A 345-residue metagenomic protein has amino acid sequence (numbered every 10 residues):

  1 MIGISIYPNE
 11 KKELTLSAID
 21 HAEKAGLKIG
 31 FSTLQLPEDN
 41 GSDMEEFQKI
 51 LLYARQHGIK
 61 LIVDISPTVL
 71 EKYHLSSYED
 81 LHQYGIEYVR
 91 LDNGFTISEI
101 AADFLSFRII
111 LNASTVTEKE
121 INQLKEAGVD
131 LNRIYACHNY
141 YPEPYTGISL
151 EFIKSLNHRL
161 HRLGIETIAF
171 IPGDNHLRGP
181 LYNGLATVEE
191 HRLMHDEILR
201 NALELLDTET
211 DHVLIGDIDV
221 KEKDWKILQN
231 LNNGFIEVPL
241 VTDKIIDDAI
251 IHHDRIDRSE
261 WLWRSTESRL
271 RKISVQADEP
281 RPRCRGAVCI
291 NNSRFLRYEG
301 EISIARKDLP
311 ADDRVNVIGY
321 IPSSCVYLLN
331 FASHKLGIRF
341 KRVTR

Functional and structural regions predicted by a protein language model:
I2-R133: Active-site beta->alpha loop and helix N-cap motifs at the rims of alpha/beta catalytic domains
S5, C137, P239, S303-A305: Residues in well-ordered beta-strands of folded domains
S5-P8, I19, E23-G26, L75-G85 (+5 more regions): Short secondary-structure transition/capping segments
L14, Y73, T146, W225 (+1 more regions): Short acidic, gly/pro-rich beta-turn/loop elements at beta-sheet edges and active-site/ligand-binding grooves
L34-P37, K60-I62, N93-F95, E166-A169 (+2 more regions): Short C-terminal domain-edge/linker segments immediately following a structured domain
V63-D80, N93-A101, E151-S155, L205-I215 (+1 more regions): Electropositive, surface-exposed helix/loop patches at the edges of structured domains that serve as adaptable
S114-E118, Q123-T242: Catalytic alpha/beta core domains of metabolic enzymes, predominantly
V241-R345: C-terminal functional modules
